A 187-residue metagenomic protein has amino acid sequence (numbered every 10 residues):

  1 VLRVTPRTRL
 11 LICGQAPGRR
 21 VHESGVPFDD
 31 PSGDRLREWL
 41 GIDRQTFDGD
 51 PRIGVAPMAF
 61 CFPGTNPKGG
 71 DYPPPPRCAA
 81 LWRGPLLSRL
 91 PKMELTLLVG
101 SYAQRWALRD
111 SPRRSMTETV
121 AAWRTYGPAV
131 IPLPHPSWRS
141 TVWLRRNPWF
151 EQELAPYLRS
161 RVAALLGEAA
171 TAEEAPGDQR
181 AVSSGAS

Functional and structural regions predicted by a protein language model:
V1-A164: A polyanion-binding, active-site-adjacent surface
Q152-E174, D178-S187: Charged phosphate-binding loop/patch that engages nucleotide di/tri-phosphates or the phosphate backbone of nucleic
